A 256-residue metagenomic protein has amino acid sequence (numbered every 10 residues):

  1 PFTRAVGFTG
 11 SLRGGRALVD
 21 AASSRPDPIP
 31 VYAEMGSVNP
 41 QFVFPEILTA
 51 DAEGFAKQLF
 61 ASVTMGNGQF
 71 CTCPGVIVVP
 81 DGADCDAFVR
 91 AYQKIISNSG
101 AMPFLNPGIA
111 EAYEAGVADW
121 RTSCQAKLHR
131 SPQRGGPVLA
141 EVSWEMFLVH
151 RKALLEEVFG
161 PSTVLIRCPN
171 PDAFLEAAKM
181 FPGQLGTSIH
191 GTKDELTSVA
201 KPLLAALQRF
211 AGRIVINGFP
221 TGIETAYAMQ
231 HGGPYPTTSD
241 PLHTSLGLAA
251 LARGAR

Functional and structural regions predicted by a protein language model:
P1-D81, H129: Conserved NAD(P)+-binding/catalytic subdomain of aldehyde/semialdehyde dehydrogenases
T3, S11-G14, V38, I47-T49 (+7 more regions): Short, glycine-/Ser/Thr-/acidic-enriched flexible segments
R4-A5, I29-V31, P40-F42, G75-V76 (+5 more regions): Structural motif
V31-M35, M102-E111, G191-T192, R213-I223: A generic structural motif
P45-T49, V117-R121, V138, A205 (+1 more regions): Short, surface-exposed amphipathic charged segments that create phosphate/polyanion-binding patches used for binding
L48, L59-A61, M65, V89-Q93 (+6 more regions): Catalytic cores of nucleotide-enabled group-transfer and carboxylate-activating enzymes in metabolic and assembly-line
K57, V79-I189, S198: NAD(P)-dependent aldehyde/semialdehyde dehydrogenase
P171-R256: C-terminal core of ALDH-fold dehydrogenases
